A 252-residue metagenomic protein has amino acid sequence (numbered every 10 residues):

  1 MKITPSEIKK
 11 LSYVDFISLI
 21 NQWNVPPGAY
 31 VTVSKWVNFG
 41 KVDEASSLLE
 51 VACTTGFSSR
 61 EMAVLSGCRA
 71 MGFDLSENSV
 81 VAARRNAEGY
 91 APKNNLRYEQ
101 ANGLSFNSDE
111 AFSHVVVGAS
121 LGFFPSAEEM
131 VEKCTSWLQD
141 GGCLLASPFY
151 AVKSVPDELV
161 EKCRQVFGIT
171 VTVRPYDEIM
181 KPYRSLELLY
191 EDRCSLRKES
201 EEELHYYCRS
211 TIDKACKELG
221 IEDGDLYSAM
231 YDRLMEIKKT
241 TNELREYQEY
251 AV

Functional and structural regions predicted by a protein language model:
P26-E44: Conserved alpha-helix/loop element of class I SAM-dependent methyltransferases that forms part of the SAM/SAH-binding
L49, F57-L104: Class I SAM-dependent methyltransferase SAM/SAH-binding core
L104-V115: A short acidic, Gly/Pro-enriched loop at the edge of an enzyme's catalytic core that lines a small-molecule cofactor
H114-A127: A short SAM/SAH-binding and catalytic strip from SAM-dependent methyltransferases
E128-C143: A short glycine-rich, Lys/Arg-flanked "PGG" loop and its adjoining helix->strand segment in the class I
F149-T170: Short, glycine-/aromatic-enriched active-site segment of Class I SAM-dependent methyltransferases
V171-E187: Short alpha-helix
Y190-V252: Conserved Class I S-adenosyl-L-methionine
